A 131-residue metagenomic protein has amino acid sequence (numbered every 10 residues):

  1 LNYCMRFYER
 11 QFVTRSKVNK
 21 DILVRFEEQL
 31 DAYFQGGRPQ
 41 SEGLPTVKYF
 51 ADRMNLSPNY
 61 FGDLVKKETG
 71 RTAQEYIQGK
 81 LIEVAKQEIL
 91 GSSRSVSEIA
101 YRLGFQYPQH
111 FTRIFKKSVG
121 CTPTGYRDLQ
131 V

Functional and structural regions predicted by a protein language model:
L1-D31: An amphipathic alpha-helical interaction segment
I22-Q74, S92-Y101: DNA-binding recognition helix and immediately preceding turn/loop of helix-turn-helix/winged-helix domains
S57, Q106-Y107: Helix-turn-helix DNA-binding motif, specifically the short coil turn and the N-cap/start of the second
F61, H110-F111, F115: Short hydrophobic/aromatic patch on the recognition helix
L64, L81, I114: Residues within the DNA-recognition helix of helix-turn-helix
E68-Q106, D128-V131: Terminal helix-turn-helix DNA-binding modules in bacterial transcription factors
R113-V131: …primarily DNA-binding HTH/wHTH and HhH modules…
